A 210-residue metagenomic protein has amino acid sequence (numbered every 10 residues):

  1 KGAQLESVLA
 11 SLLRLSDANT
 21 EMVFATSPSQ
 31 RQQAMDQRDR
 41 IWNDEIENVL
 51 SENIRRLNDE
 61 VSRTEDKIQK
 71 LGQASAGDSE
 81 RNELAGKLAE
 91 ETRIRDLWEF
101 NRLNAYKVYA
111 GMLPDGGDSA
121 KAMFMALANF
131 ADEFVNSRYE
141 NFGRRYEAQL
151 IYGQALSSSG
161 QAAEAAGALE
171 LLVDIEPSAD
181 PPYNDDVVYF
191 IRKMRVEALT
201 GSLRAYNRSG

Functional and structural regions predicted by a protein language model:
K1-G210: Acidic, polar-rich low-complexity tracts and alpha-helical solenoid repeat scaffolds
